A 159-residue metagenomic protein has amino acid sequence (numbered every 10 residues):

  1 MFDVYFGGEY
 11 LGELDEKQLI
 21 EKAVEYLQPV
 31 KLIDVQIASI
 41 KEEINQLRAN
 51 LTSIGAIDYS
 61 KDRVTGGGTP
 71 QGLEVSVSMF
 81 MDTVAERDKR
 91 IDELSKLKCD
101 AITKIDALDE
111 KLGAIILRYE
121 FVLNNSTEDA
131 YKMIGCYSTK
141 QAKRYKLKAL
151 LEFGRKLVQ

Functional and structural regions predicted by a protein language model:
M1-A107, Q159: N-terminal interaction/assembly modules
D88, L123-D129, K146: Topology signature of small-to-medium multi-pass alpha-helical membrane proteins
E93, L117-R118, K146: Hydrophobic, well-ordered secondary-structure scaffolds
L97, K111-G113, Y145: N-terminal positioning helix adjacent to the helix-turn-helix/winged-helix DNA-binding module
A107-L108, C136: Short, conserved sequence motifs enriched in acidic/basic residues, glycine, and aromatics that mark functional "hot
L108-N125: Short amphipathic alpha helix immediately N-terminal
N124-K140: Helix-turn-helix DNA-binding module
G135-K156: DNA-recognition helix of helix-turn-helix
